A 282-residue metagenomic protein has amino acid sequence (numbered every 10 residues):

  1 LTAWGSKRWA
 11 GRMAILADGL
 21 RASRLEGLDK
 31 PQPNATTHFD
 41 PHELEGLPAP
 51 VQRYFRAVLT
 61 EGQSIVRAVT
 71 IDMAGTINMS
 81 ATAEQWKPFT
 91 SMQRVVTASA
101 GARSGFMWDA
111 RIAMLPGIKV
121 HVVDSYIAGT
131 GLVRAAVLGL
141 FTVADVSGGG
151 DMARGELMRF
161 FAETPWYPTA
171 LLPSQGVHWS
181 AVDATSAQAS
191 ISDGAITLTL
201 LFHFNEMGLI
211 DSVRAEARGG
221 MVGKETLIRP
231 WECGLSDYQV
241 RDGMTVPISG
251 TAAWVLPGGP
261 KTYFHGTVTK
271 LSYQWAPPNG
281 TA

Functional and structural regions predicted by a protein language model:
L1-D18: N-terminal type II signal-anchor transmembrane helix that functions as the membrane-insertion/stop-transfer segment
M13-T70: N-terminal leader/targeting segments and the immediate start of mature chains
Q52-F141: N-terminal mature ectodomain segment of secretory-pathway/periplasmic proteins
K87-F89, P173, D183, I196 (+1 more regions): Residues that act as N-cap/strand-start positions at coil-to-secondary-structure junctions
M92-D109, K119-V133, V182-S186, H203-D211 (+2 more regions): Short, solvent-exposed coil/turn segments at beta-strand boundaries
R134-D193, T226: Flexible, processing/modification-adjacent segments and terminal tails in exported/periplasmic/extracellular proteins
Q188-Y273: Gly/Pro-enriched, hydrophobic low-complexity segments that function as extracytoplasmic propeptides/linkers
Q274-A282: Intrinsically disordered terminal and processing segments
